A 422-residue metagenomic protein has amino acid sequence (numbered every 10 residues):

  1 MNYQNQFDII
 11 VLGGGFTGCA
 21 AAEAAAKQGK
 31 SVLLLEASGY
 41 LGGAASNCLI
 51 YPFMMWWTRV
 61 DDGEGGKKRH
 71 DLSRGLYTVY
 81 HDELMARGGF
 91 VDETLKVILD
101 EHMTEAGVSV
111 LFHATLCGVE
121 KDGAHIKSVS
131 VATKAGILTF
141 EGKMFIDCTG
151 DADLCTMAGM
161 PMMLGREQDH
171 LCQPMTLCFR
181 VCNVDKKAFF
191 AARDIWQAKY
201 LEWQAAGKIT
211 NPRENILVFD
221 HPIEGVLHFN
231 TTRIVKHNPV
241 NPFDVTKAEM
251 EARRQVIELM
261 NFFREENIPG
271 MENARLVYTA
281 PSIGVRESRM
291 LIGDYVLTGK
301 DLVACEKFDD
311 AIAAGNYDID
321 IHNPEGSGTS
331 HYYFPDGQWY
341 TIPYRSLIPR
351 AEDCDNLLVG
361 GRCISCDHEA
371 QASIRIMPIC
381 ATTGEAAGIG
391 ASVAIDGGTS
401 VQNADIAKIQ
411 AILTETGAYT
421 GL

Functional and structural regions predicted by a protein language model:
Y3-G15: Beta1/beta-strand and adjacent pyrophosphate-binding region of the FAD-binding site in flavoprotein oxidoreductases
I10-L12, A21-A22, A26, A124: Membrane-embedded transmembrane-helix bundle of lipid-linked glycan/lipid transferases
G18: N-terminal Rossmann-fold NAD(P) dinucleotide-binding loop
A24, K30-S31, E36-D122, Q173: Conserved N-terminal/central alpha/beta ligand/cofactor-binding core
A44, D71, A132, I137-M144 (+1 more regions): Flavin (FAD/FMN)-binding glycine-rich loop and adjacent Rossmann-like elements that form
G123-V129: Short, hydrophobic/aromatic-rich segments at coil-to-beta transitions
